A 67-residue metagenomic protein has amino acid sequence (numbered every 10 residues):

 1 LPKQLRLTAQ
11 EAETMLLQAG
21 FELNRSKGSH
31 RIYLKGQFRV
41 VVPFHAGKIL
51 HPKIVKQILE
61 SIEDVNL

Functional and structural regions predicted by a protein language model:
L1-K27, I32-L67: Basic nucleic-acid-binding interfaces
